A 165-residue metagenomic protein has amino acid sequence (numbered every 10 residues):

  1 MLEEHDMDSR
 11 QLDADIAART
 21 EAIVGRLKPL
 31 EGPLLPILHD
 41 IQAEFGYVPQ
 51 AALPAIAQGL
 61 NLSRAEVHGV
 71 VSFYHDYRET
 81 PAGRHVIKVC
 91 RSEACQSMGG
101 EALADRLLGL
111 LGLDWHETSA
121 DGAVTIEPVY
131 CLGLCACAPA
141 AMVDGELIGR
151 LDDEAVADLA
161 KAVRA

Functional and structural regions predicted by a protein language model:
M1-A165: Signature of N-terminal electron-transfer/Fe-S-associated modules in redox systems
